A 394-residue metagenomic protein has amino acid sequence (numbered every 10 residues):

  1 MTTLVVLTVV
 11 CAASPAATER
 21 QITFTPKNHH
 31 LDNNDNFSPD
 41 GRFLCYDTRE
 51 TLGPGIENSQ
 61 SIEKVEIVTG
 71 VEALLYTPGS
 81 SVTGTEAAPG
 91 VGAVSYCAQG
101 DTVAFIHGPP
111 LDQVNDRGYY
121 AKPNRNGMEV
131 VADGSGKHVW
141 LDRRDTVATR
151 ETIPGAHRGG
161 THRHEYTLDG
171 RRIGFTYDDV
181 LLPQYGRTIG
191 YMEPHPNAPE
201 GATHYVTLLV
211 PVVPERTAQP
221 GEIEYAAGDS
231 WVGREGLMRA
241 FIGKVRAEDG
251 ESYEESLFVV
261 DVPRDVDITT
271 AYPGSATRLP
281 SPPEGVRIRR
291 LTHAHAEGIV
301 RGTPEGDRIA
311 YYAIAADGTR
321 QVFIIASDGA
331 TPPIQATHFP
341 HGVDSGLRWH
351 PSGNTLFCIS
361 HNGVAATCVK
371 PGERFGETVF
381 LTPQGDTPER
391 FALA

Functional and structural regions predicted by a protein language model:
M1-V10: Bacterial N-terminal signal peptides
P15-A394: Sequence signature of WD/YWTD-type beta-propeller architectures
